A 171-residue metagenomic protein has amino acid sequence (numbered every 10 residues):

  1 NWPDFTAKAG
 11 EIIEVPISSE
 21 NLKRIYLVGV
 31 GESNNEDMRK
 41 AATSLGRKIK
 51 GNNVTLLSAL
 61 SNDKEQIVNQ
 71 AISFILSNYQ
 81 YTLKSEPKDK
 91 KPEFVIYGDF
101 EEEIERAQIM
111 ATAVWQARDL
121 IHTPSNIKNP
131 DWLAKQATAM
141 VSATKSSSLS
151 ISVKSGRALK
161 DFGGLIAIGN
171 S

Functional and structural regions predicted by a protein language model:
N1-S171: Short amphipathic alpha-helical segment within the helicase RecA-like ATPase core that mediates nucleic-acid
